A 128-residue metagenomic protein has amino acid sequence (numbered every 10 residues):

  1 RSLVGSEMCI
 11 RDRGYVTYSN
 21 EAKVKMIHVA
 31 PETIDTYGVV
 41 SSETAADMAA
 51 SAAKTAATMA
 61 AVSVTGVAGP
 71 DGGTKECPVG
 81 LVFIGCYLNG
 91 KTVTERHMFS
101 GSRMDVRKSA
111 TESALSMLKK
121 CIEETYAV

Functional and structural regions predicted by a protein language model:
R1-G5: Positively charged, low-complexity/disordered segments
S6-E7, R11-V128: Short alpha-helical segments enriched in small residues
